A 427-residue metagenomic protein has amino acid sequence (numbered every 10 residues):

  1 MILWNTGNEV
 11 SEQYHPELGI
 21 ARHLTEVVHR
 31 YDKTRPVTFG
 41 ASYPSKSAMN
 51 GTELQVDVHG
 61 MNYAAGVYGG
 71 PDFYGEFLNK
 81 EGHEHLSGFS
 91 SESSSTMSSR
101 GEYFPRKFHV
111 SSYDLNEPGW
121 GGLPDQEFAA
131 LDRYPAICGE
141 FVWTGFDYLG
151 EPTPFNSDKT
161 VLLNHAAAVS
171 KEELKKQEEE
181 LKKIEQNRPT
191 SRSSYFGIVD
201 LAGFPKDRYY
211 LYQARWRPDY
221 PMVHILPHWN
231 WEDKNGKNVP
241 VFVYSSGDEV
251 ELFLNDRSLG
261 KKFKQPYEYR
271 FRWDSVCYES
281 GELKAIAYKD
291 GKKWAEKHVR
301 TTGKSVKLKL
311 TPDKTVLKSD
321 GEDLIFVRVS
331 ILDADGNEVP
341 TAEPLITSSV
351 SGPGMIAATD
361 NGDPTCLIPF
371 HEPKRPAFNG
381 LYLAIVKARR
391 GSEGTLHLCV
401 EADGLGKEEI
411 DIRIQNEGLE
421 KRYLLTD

Functional and structural regions predicted by a protein language model:
M1-K264, F271-K292: Extended substrate-binding grooves/exosites of carbohydrate-active enzymes
A214-P240, E251, R300-F326, L332-V339 (+1 more regions): Short S/T/G/P-enriched beta-strand
V241-S245, I286, E322-P340, I346 (+1 more regions): Beta-strand-rich structural segments
R257-L259, T341-G362, E372, I410-I412: Short, well-ordered beta-strand segments
F263-K264, V306-K309, S349-T365, G418-Y423: Short aromatic-acidic-glycine turn motif
R272-Y278, E372-R390: Short, hydrophobic beta-strand segments
Y278-E282, E322-L324, G391-T395: Extracellular Ig-like/FN3 beta-sandwich strand-entry sites
Y288-D290, E401-L405: Beta-strand-rich extracellular modules
